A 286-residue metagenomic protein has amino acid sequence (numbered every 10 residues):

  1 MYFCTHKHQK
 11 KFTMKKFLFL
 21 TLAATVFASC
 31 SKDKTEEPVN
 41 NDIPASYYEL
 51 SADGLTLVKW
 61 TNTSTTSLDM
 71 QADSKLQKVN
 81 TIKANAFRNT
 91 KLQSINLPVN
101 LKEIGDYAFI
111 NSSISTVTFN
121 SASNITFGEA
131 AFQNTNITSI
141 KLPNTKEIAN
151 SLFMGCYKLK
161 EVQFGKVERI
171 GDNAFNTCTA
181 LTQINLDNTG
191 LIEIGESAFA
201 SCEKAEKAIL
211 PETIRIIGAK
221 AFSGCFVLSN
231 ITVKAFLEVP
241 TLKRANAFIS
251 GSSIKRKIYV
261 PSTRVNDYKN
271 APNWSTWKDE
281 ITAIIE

Functional and structural regions predicted by a protein language model:
M1-A52: Bacterial Sec-dependent N-terminal signal peptides
S46-A52, T63-T81, T90-E103, S112-T126 (+7 more regions): Structural signature of tandem-repeat unit edges
L55-W60: A short, structured beta-strand/loop element
A84-N85, G105-A108, E129-A131, A149-L152 (+4 more regions): Consensus positions within tandem repeat domains that build extended binding/scaffold surfaces
A245-G251, P272: A structural signal for leucine-rich repeat
W274-W277: Extracellular interaction modules
